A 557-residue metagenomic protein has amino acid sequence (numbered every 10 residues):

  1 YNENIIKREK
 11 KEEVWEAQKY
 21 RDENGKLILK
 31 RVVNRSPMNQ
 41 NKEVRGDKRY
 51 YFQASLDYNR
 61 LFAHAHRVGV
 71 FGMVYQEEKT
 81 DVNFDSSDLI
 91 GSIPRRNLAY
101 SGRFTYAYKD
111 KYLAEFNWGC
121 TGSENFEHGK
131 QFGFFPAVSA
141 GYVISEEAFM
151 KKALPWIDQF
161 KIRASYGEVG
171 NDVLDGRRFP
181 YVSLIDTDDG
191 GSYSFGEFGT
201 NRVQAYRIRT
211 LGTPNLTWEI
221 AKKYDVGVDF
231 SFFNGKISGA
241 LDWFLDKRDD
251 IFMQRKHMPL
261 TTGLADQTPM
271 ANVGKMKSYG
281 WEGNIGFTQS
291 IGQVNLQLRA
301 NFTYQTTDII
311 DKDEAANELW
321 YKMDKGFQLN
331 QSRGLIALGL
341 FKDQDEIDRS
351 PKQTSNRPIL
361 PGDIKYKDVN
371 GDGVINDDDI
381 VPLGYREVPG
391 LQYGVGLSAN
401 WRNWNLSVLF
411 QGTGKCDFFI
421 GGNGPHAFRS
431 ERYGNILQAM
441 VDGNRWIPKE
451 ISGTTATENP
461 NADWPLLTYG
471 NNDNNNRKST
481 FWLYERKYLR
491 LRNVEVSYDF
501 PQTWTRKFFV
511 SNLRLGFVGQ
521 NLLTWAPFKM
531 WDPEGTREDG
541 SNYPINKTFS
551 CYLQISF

Functional and structural regions predicted by a protein language model:
Y1-K10, I28-N330, N474, K478-F557: Extracellular/periplasmic, surface-exposed regions of secreted and cell-surface proteins
Q18-R31, P358: Charged, glycine/proline-rich intrinsically disordered loops and linkers
D22, T413-F509, L513-R514: Extracytoplasmic gating/loop element in the C-terminal half of outer-membrane beta-barrel translocons and assembly
R178, S183, T187, S192 (+3 more regions): Conserved small-residue
T210-G212, D379-L383, G390-V395: Glycine-rich, charged/polar anion/phosphate-binding loops that engage phosphate groups from diverse ligands
R386-G421: Glycine-rich, aromatic-lined ligand/substrate-binding cores of catalytic and carbohydrate-binding domains
